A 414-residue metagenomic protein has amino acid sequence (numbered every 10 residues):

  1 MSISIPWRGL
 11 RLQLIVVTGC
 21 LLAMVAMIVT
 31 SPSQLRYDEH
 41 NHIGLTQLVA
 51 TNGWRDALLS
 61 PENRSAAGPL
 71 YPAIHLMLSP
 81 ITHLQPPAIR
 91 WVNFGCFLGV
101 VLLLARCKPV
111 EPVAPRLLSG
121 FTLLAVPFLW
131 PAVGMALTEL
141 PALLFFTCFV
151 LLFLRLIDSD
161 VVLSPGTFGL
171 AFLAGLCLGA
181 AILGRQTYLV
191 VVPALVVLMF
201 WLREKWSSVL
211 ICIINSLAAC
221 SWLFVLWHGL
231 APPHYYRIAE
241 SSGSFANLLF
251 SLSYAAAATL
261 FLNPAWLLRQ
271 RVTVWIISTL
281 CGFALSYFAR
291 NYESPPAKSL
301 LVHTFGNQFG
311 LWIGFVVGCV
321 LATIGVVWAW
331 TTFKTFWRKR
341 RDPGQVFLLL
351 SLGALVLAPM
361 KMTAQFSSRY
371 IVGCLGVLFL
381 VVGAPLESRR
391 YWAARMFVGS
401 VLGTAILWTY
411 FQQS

Functional and structural regions predicted by a protein language model:
Q13, L104-V126, L143-L144, V162-P165: Transmembrane-helix signature of polytopic, membrane-embedded enzymes that assemble or transfer cell-envelope glycans
A23, H40-I74, I157: Extracytosolic helix-loop segments that constitute the early lumenal/periplasmic catalytic or substrate-binding loops
R36, P131-A142, F366-S368: Short acidic/glycine- and proline-prone juxtamembrane loop motifs at membrane-interface regions of multi-pass membrane
S65, P69, A73, I81-G99 (+2 more regions): Loop-to-helix entry region of an early transmembrane alpha helix in multi-pass inner-membrane enzymes
W91-E111, C148-L152: Transmembrane-helix motifs of polytopic, lipid-linked glycan transferases
P109-V110, F149-L170, F200-K205, L386: Membrane-interface transmembrane helices that cradle and orient dolichyl/undecaprenyl
S119-G120, S164-R185, V192-V197, N215-C220 (+1 more regions): Membrane-interface alpha helices of multi-pass inner-membrane proteins
P193, V197-G306, G314, L407-Q412: Membrane-lumen/periplasm interface segments of specific transmembrane helices in polyprenyl phosphate-linked
